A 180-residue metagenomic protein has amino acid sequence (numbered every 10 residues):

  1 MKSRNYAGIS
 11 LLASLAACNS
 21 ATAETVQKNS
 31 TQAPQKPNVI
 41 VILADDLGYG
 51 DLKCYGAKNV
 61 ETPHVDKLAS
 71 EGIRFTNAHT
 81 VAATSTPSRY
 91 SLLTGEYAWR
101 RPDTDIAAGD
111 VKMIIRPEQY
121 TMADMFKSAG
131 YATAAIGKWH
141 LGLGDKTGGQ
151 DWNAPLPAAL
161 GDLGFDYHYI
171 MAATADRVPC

Functional and structural regions predicted by a protein language model:
M1-G8: Bacterial N-terminal signal peptides that target proteins for export
K2, C18-C180: Formylglycine-dependent sulfatase
G8-A17: Bacterial N-terminal signal peptides
